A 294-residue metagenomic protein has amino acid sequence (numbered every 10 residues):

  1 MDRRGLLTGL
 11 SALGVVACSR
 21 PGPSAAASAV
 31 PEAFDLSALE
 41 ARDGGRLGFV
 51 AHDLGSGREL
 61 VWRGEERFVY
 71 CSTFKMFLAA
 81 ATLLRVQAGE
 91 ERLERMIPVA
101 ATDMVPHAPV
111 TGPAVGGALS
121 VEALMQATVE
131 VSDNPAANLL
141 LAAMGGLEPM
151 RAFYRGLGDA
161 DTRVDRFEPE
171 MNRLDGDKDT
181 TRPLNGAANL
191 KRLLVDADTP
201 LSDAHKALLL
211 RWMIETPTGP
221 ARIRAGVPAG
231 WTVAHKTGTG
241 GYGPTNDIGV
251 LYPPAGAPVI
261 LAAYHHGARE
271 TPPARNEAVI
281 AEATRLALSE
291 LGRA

Functional and structural regions predicted by a protein language model:
M1, A12-G14: N-terminal secretory signal peptides
D2-T8, P21-L36, A143, L194-P220 (+1 more regions): Structured C-terminal helix/loop/strand segments within mature extracytoplasmic catalytic/sensor domains
G22-V69: Beta-lactamase-like hydrolase cores
G57, V69-I97, L261: Active-site SXXK
A88-P113: Short, glycine/proline-biased beta-turn/loop segments that scaffold the active-site neighborhood
M104-L139, L147: Conserved catalytic neighborhood of penicillin-recognizing serine enzymes
N138-A197: Mid-domain, small-residue-enriched loop/turn segments at the edges of structured enzyme/sensor domains
